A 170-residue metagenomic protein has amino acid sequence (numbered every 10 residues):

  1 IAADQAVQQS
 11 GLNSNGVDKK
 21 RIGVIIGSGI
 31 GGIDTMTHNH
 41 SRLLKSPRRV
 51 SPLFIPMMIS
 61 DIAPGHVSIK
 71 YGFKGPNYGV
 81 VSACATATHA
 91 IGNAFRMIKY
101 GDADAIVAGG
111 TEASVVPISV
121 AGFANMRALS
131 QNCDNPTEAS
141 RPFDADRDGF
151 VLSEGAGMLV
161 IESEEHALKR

Functional and structural regions predicted by a protein language model:
Q8-D18, I26-R170: Acyl-thioester C-C bond-transforming condensing/cleaving domain
